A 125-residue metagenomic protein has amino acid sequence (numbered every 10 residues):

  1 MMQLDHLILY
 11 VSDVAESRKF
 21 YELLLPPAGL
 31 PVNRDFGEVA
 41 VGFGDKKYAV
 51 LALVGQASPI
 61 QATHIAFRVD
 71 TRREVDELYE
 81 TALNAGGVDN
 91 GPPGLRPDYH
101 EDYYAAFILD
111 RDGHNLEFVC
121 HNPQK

Functional and structural regions predicted by a protein language model:
M1-Q3, S58-Q61, H100: Short glycine-enriched loop/turn motifs at secondary-structure junctions
M1-R18, I65, N122-K125: N-terminal beta-strand motif that seeds the catalytic metal site of vicinal oxygen chelate
I8-A49: Core segments of cupin and vicinal oxygen chelate
D13-A15, F67-R111: Vicinal oxygen chelate
V39-V41, T63, D102-A106: Short beta-strand micro-motifs in enzyme catalytic cores
V41-N84: Long, continuous compositionally biased terminal/linker segments
V54-Q56, H121-Q124: Acetyl-CoA-dependent GNAT
N115: Glycine-rich acetyl-CoA-binding "A-motif" of GNAT/NAT acetyltransferases
